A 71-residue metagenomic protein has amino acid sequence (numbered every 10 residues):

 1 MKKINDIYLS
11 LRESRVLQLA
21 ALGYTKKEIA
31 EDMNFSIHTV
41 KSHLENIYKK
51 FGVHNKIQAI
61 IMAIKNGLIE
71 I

Functional and structural regions predicted by a protein language model:
K3-I37: Helix-turn-helix DNA-binding segment
Q18, S42, I61: DNA-binding alpha-helical recognition surfaces that contact promoter or target DNA
A21, V40, K65: Short glycine/serine/threonine-biased micro-segments
T25-Q58: Recognition helix of helix-turn-helix DNA-binding domains
K56-N66: Short, basic, alpha-helical segments at the C-terminal edge of helix-turn-helix-like DNA-binding modules
